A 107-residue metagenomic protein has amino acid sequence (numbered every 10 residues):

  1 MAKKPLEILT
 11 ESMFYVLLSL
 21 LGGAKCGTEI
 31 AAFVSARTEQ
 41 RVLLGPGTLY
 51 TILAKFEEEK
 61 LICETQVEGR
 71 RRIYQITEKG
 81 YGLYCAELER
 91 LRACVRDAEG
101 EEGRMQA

Functional and structural regions predicted by a protein language model:
M1, G82-A107: Amphipathic alpha-helical dimerization/coiled-coil segments that flank or bridge DNA-binding/regulatory modules
M1-A2, Y74: A positively charged, amphipathic N-terminal helix/segment that binds anionic biomolecules
K3-P5, K60, Q106: Short, contiguous hydrophobic alpha-helices characteristic of membrane insertion segments
L6-T48: N-terminal helix-turn-helix DNA-binding core of bacterial DNA-binding proteins
S19-G22, R41, T65, L83 (+1 more regions): Histidine kinase transmitter module recognition
Y50-K55: Short, hydrophobic-biased segments on the C-terminal half of alpha helices that form "recognition helices"
E57-E68, Q75: Beta-hairpin "wing" of winged helix-turn-helix
G69-E87: Basic, amphipathic "hinge/linker" alpha-helix immediately C-terminal to the N-terminal HTH DNA-binding motif
